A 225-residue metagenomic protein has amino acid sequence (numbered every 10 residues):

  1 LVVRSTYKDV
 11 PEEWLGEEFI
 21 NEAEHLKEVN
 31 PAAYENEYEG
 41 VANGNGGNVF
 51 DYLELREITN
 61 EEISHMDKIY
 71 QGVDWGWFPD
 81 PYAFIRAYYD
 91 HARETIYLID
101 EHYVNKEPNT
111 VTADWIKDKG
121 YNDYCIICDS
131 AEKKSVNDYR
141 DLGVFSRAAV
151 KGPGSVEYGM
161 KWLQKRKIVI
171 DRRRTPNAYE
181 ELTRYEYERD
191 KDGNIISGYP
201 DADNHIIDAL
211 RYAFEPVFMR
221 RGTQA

Functional and structural regions predicted by a protein language model:
L1-E17: Replace "adjacent to P-loop NTPase cores in ATP/GTP-dependent enzymes" with "adjacent to NTP-binding cores
L1-V3, Q71, I127, R147: Hydrophobic/aromatic beta-strand patches that form the interior of the parallel beta-sheet core in alpha/beta enzyme
V3-S5, Y38, A149: Hydrophobic residues at beta-strand termini and immediately following loops that shape nucleotide-binding pockets
E12-G76: ATPase catalytic-site recognition across NTP-hydrolyzing enzymes
W77-P81, R93: Coil-to-beta-strand transition motifs
Y82-A87, R211: Short beta-strand scaffold segments in enzyme catalytic cores
I85, A92-D201, F218-Q224: Mg2+-dependent endonuclease catalytic cores in nucleic-acid-processing enzymes, primarily RNase H-like
H205-V217: Stable alpha-helical structural segments in soluble proteins, enriched in small hydrophobic residues
